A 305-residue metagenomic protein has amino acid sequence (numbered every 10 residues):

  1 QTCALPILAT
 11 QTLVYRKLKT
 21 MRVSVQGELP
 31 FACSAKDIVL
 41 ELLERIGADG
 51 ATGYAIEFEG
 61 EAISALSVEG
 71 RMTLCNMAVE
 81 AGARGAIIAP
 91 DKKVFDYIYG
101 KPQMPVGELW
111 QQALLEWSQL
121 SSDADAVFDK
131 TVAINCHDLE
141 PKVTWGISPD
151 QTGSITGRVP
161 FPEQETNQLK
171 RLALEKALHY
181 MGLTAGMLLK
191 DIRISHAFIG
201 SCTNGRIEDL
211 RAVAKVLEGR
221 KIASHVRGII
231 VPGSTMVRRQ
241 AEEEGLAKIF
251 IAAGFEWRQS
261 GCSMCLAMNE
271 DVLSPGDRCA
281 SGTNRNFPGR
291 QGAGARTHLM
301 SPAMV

Functional and structural regions predicted by a protein language model:
T2-L5: Short, small-residue-biased leader/transition segments that mark boundaries at the very start of proteins
A9-E28, A35-Q103, A303: Internal alpha/beta core interface subdomains
L13-K17, F31, G47-A51, S67 (+9 more regions): Solvent-exposed alpha-helices and their adjacent loops that cap or buttress functional pockets in soluble metabolic
V23-G27, I230-T235, P288-A295: Short beta-alpha connecting loops at secondary-structure transitions that line or flank enzyme active sites
I38-L42, M72-N76, D150-T152, A212-G219 (+3 more regions): Short, solvent-exposed amphipathic alpha-helical segments in soluble enzyme and RNA/protein-processing domains
T52, E57-A62, S121-K142, D271-V272 (+2 more regions): Self-splicing inteins and homing endonuclease
G82-I222, I230-Q259: Accessory "access/gating" subregions that flank catalytic or transport cores
R238-A303: Thiamine diphosphate
